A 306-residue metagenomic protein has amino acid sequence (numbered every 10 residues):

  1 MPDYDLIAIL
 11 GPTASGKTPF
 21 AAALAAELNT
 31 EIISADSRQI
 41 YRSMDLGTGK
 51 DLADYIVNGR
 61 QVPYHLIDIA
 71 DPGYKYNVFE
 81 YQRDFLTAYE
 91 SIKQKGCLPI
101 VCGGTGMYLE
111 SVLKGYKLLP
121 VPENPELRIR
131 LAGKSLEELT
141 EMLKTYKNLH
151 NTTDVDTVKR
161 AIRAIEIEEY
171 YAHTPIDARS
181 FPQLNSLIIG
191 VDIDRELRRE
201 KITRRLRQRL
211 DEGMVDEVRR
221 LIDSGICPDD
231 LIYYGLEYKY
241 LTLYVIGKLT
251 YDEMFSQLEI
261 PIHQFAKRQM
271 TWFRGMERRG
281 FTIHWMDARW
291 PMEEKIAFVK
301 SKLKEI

Functional and structural regions predicted by a protein language model:
M1-I306: Phosphate/pyrophosphate-binding catalytic cores of soluble transferases and nucleic-acid-acting enzymes
